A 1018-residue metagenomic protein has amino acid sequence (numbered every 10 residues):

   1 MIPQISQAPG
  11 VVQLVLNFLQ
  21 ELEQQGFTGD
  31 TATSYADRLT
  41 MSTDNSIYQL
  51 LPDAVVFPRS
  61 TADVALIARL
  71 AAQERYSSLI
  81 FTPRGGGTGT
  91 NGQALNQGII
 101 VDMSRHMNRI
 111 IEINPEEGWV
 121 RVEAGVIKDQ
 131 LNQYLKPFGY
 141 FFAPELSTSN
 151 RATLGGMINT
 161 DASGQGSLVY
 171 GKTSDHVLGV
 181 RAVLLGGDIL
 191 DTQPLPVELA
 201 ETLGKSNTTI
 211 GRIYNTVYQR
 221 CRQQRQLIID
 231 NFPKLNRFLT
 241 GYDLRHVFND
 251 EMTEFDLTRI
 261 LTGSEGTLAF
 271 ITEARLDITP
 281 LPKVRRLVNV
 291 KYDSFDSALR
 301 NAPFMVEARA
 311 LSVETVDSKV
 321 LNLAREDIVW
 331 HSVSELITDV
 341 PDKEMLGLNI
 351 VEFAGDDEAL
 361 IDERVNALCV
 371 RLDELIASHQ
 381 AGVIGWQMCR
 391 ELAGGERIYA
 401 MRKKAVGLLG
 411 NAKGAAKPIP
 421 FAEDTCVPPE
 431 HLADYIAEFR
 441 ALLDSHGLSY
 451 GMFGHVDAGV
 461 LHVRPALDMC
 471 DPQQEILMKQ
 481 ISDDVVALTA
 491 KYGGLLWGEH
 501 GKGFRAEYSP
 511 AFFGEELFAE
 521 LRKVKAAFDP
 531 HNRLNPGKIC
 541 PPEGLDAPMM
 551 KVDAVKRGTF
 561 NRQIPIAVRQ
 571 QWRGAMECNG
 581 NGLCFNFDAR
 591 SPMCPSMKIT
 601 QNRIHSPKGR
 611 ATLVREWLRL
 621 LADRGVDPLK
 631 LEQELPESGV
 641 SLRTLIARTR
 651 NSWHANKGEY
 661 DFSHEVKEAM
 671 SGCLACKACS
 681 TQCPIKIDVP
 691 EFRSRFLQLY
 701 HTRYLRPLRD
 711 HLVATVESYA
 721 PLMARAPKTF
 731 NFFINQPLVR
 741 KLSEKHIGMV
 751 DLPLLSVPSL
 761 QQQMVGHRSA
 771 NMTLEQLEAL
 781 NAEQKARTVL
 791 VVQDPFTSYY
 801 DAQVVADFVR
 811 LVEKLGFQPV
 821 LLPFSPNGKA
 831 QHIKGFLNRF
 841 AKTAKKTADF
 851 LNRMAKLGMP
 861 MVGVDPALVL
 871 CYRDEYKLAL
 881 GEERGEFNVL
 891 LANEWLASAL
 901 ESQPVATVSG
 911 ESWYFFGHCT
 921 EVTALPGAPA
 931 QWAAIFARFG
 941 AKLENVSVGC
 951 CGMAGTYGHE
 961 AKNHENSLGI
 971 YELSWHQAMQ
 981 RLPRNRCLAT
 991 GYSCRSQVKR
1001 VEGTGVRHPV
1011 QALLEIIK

Functional and structural regions predicted by a protein language model:
M1-A72, Y76, G86-G118, S147 (+6 more regions): N-terminal flexible segment immediately upstream of the FAD-binding catalytic core in FAD-dependent oxidoreductases
I2-I5, L203-F248, E254, V524 (+5 more regions): Flexible inter-domain linker/hinge segments
S46-S77, F81, I99, M103-T148 (+6 more regions): N-terminal glycine-rich flavin-associated loop
T88-T90, T148-G155, L239-V247, E314-H331 (+15 more regions): A glycine-rich phosphate-binding loop feature that marks nucleotide/adenosyl-phosphate handling sites
M157-N159, S167-Y170, V177-A400, A511 (+1 more regions): C-terminal substrate-binding/cap subdomain adjacent to the FAD-binding core in PCMH-type and related FAD-linked
A274, A308-A416, G454, I599-T600 (+4 more regions): Terminal amphipathic helices with adjacent charged low-complexity linkers/tails
D529, P536, P690-K1018: Iron-sulfur cluster-binding electron-transfer modules in prokaryotic oxidoreductases
M550-N581, F585-M723, A841-T847, G885 (+6 more regions): Ferredoxin-type iron-sulfur electron-transfer modules in oxidoreductases and energy-metabolism complexes
